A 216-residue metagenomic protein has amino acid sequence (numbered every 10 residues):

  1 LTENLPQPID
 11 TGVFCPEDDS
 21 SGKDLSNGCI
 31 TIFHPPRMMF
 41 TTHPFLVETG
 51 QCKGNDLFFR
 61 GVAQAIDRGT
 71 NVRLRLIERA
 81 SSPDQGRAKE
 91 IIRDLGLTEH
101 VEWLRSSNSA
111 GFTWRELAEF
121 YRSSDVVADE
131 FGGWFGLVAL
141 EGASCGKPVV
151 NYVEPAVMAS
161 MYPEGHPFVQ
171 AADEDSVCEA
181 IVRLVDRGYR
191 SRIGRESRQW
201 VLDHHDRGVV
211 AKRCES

Functional and structural regions predicted by a protein language model:
L1-L5, D10-G12: Active-site-proximal region of nucleotide-activated glycan assembly enzymes, centered on histidine/acidic-rich loops
D10-D94, H100-S107: Conserved catalytic-core segment of nucleotide-activated headgroup transferases in glycan assembly
F112-E116, V138, S176: Short acidic active-site motifs
A118, G136-S144, A159: Short alpha-helical segment that forms part of, or immediately flanks, the ligand-binding pocket in carbohydrate-active
A118-W134, K147: Acidic donor-binding loop of glycosyltransferase active sites
P148-E154: Short hydrophobic beta-strand element within catalytic cores of glycosyltransferases and related nucleotide-activated
M158-V182, R192: Change "using UDP/GDP/dTDP sugars" to "using nucleotide sugars
G188-E215: A charged, aromatic-enriched C-terminal amphipathic alpha-helix characteristic of glycosyltransferases across folds
